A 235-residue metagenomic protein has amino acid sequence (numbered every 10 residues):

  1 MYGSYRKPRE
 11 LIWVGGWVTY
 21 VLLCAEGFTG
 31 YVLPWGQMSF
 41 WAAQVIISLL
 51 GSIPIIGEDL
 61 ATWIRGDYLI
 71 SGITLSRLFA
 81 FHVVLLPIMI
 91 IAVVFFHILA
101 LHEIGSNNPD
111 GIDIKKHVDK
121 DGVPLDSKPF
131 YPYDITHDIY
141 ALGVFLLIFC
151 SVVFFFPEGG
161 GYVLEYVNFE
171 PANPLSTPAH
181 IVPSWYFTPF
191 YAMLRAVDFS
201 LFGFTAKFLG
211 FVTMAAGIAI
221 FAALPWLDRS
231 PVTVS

Functional and structural regions predicted by a protein language model:
M1-S235: Membrane-embedded and interfacial regions of multi-pass energy-transducing membrane proteins
